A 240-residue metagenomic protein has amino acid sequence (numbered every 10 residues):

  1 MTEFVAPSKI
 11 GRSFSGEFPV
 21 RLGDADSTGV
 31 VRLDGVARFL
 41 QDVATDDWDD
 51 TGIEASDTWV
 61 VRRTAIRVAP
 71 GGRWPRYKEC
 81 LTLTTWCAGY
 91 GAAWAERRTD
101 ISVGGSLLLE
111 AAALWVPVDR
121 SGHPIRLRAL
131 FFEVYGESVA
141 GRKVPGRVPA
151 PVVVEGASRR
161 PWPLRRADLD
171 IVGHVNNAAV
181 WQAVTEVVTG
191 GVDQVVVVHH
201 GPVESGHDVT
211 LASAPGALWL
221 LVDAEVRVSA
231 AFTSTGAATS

Functional and structural regions predicted by a protein language model:
T2-A65, P117-D193, S240: Hot-dog-fold acyl-thioester-processing enzymes
G11, A65-V154, P202-D208, A214-S240: HotDog/MaoC-like acyl-thioester-processing domains
V195-P202: C-terminal accessory segment of soluble enzyme catalytic cores
